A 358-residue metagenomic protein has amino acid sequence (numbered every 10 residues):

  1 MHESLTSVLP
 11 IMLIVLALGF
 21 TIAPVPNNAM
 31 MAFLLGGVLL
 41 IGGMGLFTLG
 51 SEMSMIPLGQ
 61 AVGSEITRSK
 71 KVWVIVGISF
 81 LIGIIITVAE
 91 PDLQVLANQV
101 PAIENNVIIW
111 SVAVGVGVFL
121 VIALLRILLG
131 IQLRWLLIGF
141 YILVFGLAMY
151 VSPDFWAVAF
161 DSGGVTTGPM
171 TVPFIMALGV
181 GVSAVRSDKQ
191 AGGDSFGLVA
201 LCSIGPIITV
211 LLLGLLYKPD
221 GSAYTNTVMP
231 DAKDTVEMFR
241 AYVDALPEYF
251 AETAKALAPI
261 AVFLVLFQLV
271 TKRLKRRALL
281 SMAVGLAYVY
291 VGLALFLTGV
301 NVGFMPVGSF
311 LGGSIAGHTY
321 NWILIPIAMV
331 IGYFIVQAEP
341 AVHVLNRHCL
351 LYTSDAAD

Functional and structural regions predicted by a protein language model:
M1, G59-V72, K189-Q190, S195 (+3 more regions): Intrinsically disordered, low-complexity non-transmembrane regions of multi-pass membrane transporters
L9-T21, G36-L46, I78-I84, V116-R126 (+6 more regions): Hydrophobic core segments of alpha-helical transmembrane domains in multi-pass membrane transport and ion-translocation
A29-M30, I66-I75, A102-S111, M149-S152 (+4 more regions): Membrane-interfacial loop-to-helix junctions in multi-pass transporters
A32, D231-A341: Transmembrane helical segments that form the transport core of multi-pass membrane transport proteins
A32-L34, R68-W73, G193-I204, R276-V289: Alpha-helical transmembrane segments and their helix-start/interface "positive-inside/aromatic belt" motifs in integral
E52-K71, V95-P101, F304-T319, A341-L351: Flexible loop linkers connecting adjacent transmembrane helices in multi-pass alpha-helical membrane transporters
A123-I138, P153-D154, V158, R186-D231 (+1 more regions): Juxtamembrane and boundary regions of transmembrane helices in multi-pass small-molecule transporters and channels
Y352-D358: Conserved small/polar residues in nucleotide/adenosyl-binding loops
